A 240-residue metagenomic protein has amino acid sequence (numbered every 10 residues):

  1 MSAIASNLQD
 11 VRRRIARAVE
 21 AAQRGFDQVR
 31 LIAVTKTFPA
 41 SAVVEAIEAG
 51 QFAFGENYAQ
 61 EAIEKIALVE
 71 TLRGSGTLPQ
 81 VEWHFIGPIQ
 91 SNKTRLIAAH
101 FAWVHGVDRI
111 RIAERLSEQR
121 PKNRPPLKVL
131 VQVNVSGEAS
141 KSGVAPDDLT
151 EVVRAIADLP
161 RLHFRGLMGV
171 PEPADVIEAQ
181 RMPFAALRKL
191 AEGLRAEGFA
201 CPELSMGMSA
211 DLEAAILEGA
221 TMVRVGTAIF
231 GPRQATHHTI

Functional and structural regions predicted by a protein language model:
M1-A210, I216-E218, F230-P232: Conserved alpha/beta-domain cores
Q28, H238-T239: Short linear motifs in intrinsically disordered/low-complexity regions
I47, T239-I240: Short glycine/proline- and charge-enriched loop/turn segments that cap or connect secondary-structure elements
A220-H238: Gly/Pro- and small hydrophobic-enriched strand-loop and loop-to-helix capping segments that sit at the rims
